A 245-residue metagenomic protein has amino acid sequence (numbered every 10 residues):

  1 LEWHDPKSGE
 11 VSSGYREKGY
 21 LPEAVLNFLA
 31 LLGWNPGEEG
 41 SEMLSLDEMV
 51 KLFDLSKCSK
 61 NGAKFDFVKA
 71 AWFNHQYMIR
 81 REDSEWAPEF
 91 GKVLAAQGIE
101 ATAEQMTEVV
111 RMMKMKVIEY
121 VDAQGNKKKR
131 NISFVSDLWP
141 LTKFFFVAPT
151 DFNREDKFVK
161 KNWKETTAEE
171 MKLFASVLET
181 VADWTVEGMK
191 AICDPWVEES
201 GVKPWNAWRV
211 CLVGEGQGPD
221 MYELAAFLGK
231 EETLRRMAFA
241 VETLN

Functional and structural regions predicted by a protein language model:
L1-M78, E85-A95, E198-E199, K203-L212 (+2 more regions): Alpha-helical recognition segments enriched in aromatics with Gly/Pro capping that present substrate-recognition
L29, F73-N74, V110-M113, V117 (+4 more regions): Short alpha-helical scaffolding segments that buttress acidic/His motifs in well-ordered protein cores
E38-S41, G62, A101-Q105, A225: Short, surface-exposed helix-loop/turn micro-motifs enriched in polar/charged residues
D54, D66, D151-V159, D220: Poly-acidic low-complexity segments
D83-V197: Small-residue-rich helix-loop
A182-L244: Charged substrate- and nucleic-acid-binding regions of tRNA-handling and nucleotidyl-transfer enzymes, centered on
